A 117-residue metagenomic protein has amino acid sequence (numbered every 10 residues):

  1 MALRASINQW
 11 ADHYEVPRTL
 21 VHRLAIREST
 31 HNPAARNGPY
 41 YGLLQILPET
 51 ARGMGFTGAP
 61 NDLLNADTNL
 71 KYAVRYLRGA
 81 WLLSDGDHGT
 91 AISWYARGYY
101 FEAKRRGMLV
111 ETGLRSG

Functional and structural regions predicted by a protein language model:
M1-I26: Export/targeting segments at the very N-terminus of extracytoplasmic proteins
D12, T57-L64, V74-G117: Non-catalytic cell-wall polysaccharide-engagement segments
T19, Q45-E49, Y72: Generic alpha-helical secondary structure signal
R27-E28, Y40-L43, Y95-Y100: Acidic helix-start/capping segments at beta-turn-to-alpha-helix junctions
S29-N32, T50-G53, G98-F101: Solvent-exposed loop/turn segments at secondary-structure junctions within structured extracellular/periplasmic domains
A35-N37: A short gly/proline-enriched turn/hairpin at secondary-structure junctions
P39-F56: Substrate-binding/active-site groove segments that recognize and process beta-1,4-linked N-acetyl-hexosamine
P39-G42, D62-A66: A glycine-rich, coil/turn loop motif that links secondary-structure elements
